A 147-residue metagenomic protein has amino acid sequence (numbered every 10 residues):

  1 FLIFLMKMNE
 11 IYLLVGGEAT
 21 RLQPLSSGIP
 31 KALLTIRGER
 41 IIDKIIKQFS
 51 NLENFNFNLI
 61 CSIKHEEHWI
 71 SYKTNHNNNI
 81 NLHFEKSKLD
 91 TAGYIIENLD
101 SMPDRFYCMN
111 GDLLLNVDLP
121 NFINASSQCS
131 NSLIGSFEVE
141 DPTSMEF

Functional and structural regions predicted by a protein language model:
F1-K7: Short, Lys/Arg-enriched N-terminal segments with co-localized hydrophobic residues within the first ~10-30 amino acids
K7-L14, R21, S27, T35 (+2 more regions): Conserved N-terminal catalytic core of the sugar/cofactor nucleotidyltransferase
A19-R21, D141-P142: Short, acidic Gly/Pro/Ser/Thr-rich loop/turn segments
P24-L25, S136: Short histidine-centered beta-strand/loop micro-motifs that create catalytic or ligand/metal-coordination sites
L33, L82, S132-I134: Conserved beta-strand scaffold positions in the cores of enzyme catalytic domains, especially in NTP/NDP-utilizing
L33, Y72, S126-Q128: Residue-level signature of transmembrane alpha-helix interfaces in integral membrane proteins
L115-F147: Conserved core of the sugar-phosphate nucleotidyltransferase
